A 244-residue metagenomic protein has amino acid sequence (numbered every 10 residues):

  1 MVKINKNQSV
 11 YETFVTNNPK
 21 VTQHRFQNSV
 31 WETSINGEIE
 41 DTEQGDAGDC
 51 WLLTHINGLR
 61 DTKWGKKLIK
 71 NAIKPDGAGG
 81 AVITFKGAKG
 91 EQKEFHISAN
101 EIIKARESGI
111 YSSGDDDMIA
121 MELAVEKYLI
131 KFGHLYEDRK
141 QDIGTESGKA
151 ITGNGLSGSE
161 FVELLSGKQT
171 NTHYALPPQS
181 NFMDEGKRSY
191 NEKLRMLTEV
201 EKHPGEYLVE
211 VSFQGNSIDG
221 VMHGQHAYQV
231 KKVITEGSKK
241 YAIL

Functional and structural regions predicted by a protein language model:
M1-L244: Accessory/interaction modules and long regulatory regions
